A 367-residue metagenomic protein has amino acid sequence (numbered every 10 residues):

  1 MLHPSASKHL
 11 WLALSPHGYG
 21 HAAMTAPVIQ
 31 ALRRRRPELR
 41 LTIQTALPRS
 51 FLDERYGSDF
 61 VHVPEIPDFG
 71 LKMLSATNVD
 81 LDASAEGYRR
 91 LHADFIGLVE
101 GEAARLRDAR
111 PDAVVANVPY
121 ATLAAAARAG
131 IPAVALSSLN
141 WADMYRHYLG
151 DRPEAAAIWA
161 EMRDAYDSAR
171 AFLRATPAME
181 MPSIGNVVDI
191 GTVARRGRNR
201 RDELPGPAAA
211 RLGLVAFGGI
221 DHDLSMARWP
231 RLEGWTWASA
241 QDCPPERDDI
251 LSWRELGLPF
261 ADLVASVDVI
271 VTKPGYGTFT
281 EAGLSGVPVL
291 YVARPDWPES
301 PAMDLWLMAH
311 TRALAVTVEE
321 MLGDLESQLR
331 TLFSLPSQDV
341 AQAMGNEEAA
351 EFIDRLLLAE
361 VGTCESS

Functional and structural regions predicted by a protein language model:
L2-G18: Nucleotide-activated donor-dependent transferases that construct or modify glycoconjugates
P16, L39-A93: Conserved nucleotide-sugar phosphate-binding/catalytic loop shared by glycosyltransferases and other
A22-L32: Short amphipathic alpha-helix
I29, V193-V269: Donor-nucleotide binding loops and adjacent catalytic segments primarily of GT-B fold Leloir glycosyltransferases
L98-R163: Conserved nucleotide-sugar donor-interacting segment of glycosyltransferase catalytic cores, predominantly GT-B
A113-N117, P259-A302: A donor-sugar binding/catalytic signature common to diverse glycosyltransferases and related nucleotide-sugar
M144-H222: A nucleotide-sugar donor-handling region in carbohydrate enzymes
E326-S367: C-terminal amphipathic helix plus adjacent low-complexity, charged tail appended to glycosyltransferase catalytic
